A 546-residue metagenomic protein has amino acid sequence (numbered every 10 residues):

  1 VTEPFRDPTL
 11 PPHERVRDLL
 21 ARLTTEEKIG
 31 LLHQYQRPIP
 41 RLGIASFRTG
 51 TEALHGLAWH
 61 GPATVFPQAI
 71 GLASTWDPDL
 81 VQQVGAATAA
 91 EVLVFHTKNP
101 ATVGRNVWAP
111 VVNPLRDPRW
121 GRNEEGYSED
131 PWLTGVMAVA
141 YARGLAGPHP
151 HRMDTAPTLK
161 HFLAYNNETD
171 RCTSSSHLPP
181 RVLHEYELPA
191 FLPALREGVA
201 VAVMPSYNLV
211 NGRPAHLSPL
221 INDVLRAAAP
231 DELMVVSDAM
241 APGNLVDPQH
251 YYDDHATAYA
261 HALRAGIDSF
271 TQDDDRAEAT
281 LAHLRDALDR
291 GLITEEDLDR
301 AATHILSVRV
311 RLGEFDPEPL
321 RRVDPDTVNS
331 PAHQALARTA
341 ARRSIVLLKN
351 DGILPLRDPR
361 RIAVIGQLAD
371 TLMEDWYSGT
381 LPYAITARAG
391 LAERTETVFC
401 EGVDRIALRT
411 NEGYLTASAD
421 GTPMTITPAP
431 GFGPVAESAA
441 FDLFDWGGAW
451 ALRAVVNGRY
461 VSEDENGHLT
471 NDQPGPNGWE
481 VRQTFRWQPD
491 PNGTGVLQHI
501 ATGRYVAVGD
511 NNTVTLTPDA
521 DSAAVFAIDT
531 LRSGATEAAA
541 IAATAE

Functional and structural regions predicted by a protein language model:
V1-E546: Glycoside hydrolase catalytic-domain context in secreted enzymes
